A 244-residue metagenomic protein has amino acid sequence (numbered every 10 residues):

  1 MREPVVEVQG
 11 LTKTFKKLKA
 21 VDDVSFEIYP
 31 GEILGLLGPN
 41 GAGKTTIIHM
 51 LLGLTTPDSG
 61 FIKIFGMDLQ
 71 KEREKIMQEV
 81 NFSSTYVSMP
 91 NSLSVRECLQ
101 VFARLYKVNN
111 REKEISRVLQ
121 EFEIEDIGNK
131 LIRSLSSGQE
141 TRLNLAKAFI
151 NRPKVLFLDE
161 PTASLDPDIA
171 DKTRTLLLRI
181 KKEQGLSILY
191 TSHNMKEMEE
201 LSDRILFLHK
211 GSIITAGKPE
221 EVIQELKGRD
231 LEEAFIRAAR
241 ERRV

Functional and structural regions predicted by a protein language model:
Q100, R104-I127: Conserved ABC ATPase "signature" region
L131-L135: Conserved ABC ATPase signature
R152: Conserved catalytic motifs of ABC-family nucleotide-binding domains
L156-E160: Catalytic Walker B motif of ABC-type/P-loop ATPase nucleotide-binding domains
D171-E183: Helical segment within the ABC ATPase nucleotide-binding domain
A216-G217: ABC ATPase "signature
